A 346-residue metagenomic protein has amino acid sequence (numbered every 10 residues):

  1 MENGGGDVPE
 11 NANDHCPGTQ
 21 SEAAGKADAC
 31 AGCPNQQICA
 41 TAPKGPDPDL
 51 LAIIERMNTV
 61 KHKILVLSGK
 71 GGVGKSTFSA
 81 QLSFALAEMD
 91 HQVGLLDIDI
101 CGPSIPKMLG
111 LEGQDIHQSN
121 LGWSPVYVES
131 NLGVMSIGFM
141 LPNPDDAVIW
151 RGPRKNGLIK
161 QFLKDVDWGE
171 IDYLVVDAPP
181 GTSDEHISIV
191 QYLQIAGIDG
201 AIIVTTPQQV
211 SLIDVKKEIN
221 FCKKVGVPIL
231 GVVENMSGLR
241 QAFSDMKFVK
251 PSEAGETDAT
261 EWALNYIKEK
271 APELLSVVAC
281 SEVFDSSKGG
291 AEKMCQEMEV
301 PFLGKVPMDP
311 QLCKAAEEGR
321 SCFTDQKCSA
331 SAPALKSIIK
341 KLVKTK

Functional and structural regions predicted by a protein language model:
M1-K70, Q114, I339: Extreme N-terminal, non-catalytic leader segments that precede Walker-type/kinase nucleotide-binding cores
V60, G71, D97, I105 (+8 more regions): Residue-level signature of catalytic and energy-coupling elements of molecular machines, predominantly ATP/GTP-dependent
H62-I100, I219: Walker A/P-loop phosphate-binding motif and the immediately C-terminal alpha-helix
Q92-G94, I98-D145, I149, N156-L163 (+2 more regions): Phosphate-binding loop that captures ATP/GTP phosphates
M140-Y192, L212: Phosphate-binding/switch loop-helix module in NTP-utilizing enzymes
Y173-V300, K314: Conserved catalytic-core segment of NTP-binding enzymes
E318-S331: C-terminal boundary of histidine-terminating zinc-finger modules
I339-K346: Short, hydrophobic alpha-helical segments
